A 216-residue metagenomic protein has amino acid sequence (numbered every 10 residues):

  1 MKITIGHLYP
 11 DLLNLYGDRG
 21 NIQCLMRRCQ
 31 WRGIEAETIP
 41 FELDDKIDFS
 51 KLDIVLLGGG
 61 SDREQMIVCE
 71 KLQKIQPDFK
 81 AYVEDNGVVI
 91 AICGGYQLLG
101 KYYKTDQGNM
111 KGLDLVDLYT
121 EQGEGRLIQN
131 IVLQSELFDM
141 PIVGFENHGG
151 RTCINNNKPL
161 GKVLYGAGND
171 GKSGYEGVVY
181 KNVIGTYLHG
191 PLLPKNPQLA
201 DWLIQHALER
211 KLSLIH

Functional and structural regions predicted by a protein language model:
M1-E84, P194-I215: N-terminal beta1-alpha1 cap of cysteine-dependent amidohydrolase-like domains
H7, T38-P40, L115, G144-E146 (+1 more regions): Conserved beta-strand scaffold positions in the cores of enzyme catalytic domains, especially in NTP/NDP-utilizing
Y9, I92-G94, V116, H148 (+1 more regions): A secondary-structure boundary/capping signal
K51-L52, D85-G87, N109-K111, D139-I142 (+1 more regions): Short coil/turn connectors at secondary-structure junctions
I54-G58, I90, G185-Y187: Structural motif
D62-S135: Cysteine-nucleophile active-site neighborhood
D106-E176: Pocket-forming structural segment of enzyme catalytic cores
P141-I142, R151-I215: C-terminal and late-domain segments of enzyme folds
